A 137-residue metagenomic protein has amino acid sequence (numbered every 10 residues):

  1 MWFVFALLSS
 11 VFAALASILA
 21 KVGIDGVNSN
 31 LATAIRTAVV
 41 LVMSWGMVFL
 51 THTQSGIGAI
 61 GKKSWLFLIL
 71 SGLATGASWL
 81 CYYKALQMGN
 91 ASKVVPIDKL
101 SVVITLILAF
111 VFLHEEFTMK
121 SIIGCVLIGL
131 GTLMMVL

Functional and structural regions predicted by a protein language model:
M1-V11, V27, V40-L68, W79-M88 (+1 more regions): Membrane-interface interhelical linkers
S10, A14, I18, W45 (+3 more regions): Hydrophobic/small/kink-forming positions within alpha-helical transmembrane segments of polytopic membrane proteins
S10, R36-T37, D98, S121 (+1 more regions): Residue-level recognition of transmembrane alpha-helices in multi-pass small-molecule transporters/permeases
L15-V39, I57: Juxtamembrane helix-loop-helix junctions in multi-pass membrane proteins
G23, A32, A85, V111-L113: Hydrophobic/aromatic residues within transmembrane alpha-helices of multi-pass small-molecule transporters
L31-A38, L80, L86-L106: Helix-helix packing/entry segments at the starts of transmembrane helices
S44, K120-V136: Hydrophobic transmembrane alpha-helices of multi-pass small-molecule transport proteins
V102-I122: C-terminal transmembrane-helix exit sites in multi-pass transporters
